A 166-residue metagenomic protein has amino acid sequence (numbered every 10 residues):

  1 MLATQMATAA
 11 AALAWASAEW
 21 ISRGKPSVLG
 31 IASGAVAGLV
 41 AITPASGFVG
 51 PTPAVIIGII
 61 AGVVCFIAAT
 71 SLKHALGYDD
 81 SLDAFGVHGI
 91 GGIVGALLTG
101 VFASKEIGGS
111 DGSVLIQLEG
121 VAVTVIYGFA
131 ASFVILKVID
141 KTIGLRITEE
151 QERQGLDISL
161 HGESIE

Functional and structural regions predicted by a protein language model:
M1-E166: Glycine- and aromatic-enriched membrane alpha-helices
